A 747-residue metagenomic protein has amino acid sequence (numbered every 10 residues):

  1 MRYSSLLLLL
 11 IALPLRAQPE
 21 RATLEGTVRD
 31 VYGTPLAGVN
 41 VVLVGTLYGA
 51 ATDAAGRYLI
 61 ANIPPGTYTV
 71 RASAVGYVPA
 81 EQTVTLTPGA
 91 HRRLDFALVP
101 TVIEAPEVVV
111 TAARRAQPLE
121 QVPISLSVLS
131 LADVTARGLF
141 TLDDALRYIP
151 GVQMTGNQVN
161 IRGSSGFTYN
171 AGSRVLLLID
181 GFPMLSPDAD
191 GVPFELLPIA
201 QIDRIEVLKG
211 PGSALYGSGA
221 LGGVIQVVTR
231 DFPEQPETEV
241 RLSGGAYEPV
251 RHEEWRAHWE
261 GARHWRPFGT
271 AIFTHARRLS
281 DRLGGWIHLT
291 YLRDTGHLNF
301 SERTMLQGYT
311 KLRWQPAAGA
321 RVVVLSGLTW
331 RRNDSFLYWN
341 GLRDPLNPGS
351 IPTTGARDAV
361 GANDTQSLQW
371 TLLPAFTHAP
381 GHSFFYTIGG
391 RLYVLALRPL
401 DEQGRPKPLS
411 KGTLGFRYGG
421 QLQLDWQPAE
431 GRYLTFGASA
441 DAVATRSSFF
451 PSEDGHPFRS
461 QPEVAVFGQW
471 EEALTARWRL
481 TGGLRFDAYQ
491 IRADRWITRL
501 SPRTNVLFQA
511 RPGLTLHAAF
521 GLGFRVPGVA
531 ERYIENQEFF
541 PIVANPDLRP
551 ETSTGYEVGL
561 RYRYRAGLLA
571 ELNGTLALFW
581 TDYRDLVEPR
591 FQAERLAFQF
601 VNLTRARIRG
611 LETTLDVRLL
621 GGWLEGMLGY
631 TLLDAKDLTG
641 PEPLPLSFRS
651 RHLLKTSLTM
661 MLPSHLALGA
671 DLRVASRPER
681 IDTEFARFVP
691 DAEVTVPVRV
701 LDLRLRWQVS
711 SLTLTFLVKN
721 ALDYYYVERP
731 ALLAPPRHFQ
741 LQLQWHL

Functional and structural regions predicted by a protein language model:
R29-T34, V39-V44, S73-Y77, T87 (+1 more regions): Short, acidic, small-residue-rich periplasmic hinge/interaction motif at the N-terminus of Gram-negative outer-membrane
L126, D143-S186: Extracytoplasmic beta-strand/coil segments of soluble accessory domains associated with Gram-negative outer-membrane
F182-K209: Short acidic/polar hinge/loop motifs at secondary-structure boundaries that mediate gating or recognition
S186-D188, Q201-D203, A214-Q226, D231-G308 (+1 more regions): Outer-membrane beta-barrel translocator/receptor signature
D294-Y309, R313-Q315, G319-A379, F384 (+2 more regions): Flexible loop and strand-edge segments within Gram-negative outer membrane beta-barrel domains
R332, W339-L346, A444-R446, Q490 (+7 more regions): Surface-exposed extracellular loop regions of Gram-negative outer-membrane beta-barrel proteins, predominantly
P380-D401, Q509, H517, R549-L603 (+4 more regions): Membrane-embedded beta-barrel scaffold of Gram-negative outer-membrane proteins
T475-L480, N573-D582, V601-T683, Q742-Q744: Gram-negative outer-membrane beta-barrel transporters
